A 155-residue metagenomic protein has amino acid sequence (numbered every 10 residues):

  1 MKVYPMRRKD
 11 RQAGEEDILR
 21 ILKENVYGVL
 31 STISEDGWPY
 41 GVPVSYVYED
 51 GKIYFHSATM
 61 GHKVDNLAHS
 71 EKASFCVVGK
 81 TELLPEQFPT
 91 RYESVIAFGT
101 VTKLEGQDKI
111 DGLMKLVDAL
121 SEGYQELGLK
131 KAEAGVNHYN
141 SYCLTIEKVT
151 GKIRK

Functional and structural regions predicted by a protein language model:
M1-E24: Extreme N-terminal tail/first-helix region
K2-K9, E82-K155: Charged, gly/pro-rich active-site loop segments
E15, M60-G61: Structural motif corresponding to alpha-helix initiation and N-cap regions
I21-L22, N66-L67, L116: A generic structural signal for nonpolar/aromatic side chains embedded in well-ordered alpha-helices
K23-N25, W38-P39, F88, N137: Short solvent-exposed loop/turn micro-motifs enriched in small/polar/acidic residues
N25-T59, F75-C76: Short beta-strand segments
G41-P43, K72, I96, S141: Broad gene-expression machinery/nucleic-acid interaction feature
H56, H62-P89: Helix-adjacent hinge/juxtasegments
